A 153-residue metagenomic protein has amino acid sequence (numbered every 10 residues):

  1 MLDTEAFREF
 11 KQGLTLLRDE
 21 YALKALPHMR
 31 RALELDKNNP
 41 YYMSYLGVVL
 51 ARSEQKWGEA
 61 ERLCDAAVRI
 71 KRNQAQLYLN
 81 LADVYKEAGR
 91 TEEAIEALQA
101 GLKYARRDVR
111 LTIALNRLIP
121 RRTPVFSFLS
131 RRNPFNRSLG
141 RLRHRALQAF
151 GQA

Functional and structural regions predicted by a protein language model:
T4-L35: Alpha-helical segment of the N-proximal tetratricopeptide repeat
E5-A6, P40-Y41, W57, A75-Q76 (+1 more regions): Helix-start (N-cap) detector for alpha-helical repeat units in TPR-like alpha-solenoids, especially tetratricopeptide
L16, L50-A51, Y85, I119: Residue at a conserved register position within TPR or TPR-like alpha-solenoid repeats
R18-H28, S53-A66, A88-A100, P124-S130: Structural signature of tandem alpha-helical TPR/SEL1-like repeats, specifically the intra-repeat loop/turn
Y45-L46, N80, A114: Canonical tetratricopeptide repeat
G101, R110-A153: Terminal, low-structured helical/coil segments at or just beyond the last alpha-helical repeat
